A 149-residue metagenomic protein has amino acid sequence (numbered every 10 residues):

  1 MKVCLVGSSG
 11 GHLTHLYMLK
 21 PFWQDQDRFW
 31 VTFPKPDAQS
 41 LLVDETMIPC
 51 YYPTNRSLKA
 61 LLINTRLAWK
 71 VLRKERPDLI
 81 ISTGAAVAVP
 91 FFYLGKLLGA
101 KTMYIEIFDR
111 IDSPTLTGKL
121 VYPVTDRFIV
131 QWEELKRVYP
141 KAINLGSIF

Functional and structural regions predicted by a protein language model:
M1-C4: Extreme N-terminal starter segment of soluble prokaryotic enzymes
G7-S9, D25-N64, E134, L145-I148: Conserved nucleotide-sugar phosphate-binding/catalytic loop shared by glycosyltransferases and other
T14-P21, F92-Y93: Histidine-anchored nucleotide/phosphate-binding helix
K20-D25, V121-Y122: Short, conserved loop/helix-junction motifs that constitute active-site signature segments in enzyme catalytic cores
R56-D78: An amphipathic, basic-hydrophobic alpha-helix
L79-L98: An aromatic- and histidine-rich active-site surface loop
A100-F149: Active-site-proximal region of nucleotide-activated glycan assembly enzymes, centered on histidine/acidic-rich loops
